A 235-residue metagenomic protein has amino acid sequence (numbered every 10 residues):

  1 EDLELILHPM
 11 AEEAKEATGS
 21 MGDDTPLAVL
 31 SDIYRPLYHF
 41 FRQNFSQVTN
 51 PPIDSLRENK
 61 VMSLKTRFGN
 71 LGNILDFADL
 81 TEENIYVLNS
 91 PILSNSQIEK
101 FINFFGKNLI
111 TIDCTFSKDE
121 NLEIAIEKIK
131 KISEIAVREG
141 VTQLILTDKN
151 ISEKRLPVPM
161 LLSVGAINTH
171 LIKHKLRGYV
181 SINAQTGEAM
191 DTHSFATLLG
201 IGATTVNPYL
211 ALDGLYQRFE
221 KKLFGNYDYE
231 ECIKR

Functional and structural regions predicted by a protein language model:
E1-I129, E134, R138: Extended, highly charged accessory segments
E16-G22, T142-T147, G214-F224: Short acidic (Asp/Glu) and glycine-rich catalytic loops that position anionic groups and cofactors
I33, Y38-F41, V61, A166-R235: Phosphate/diphosphate-binding loops
V48, V61-L64, F68-N73, K118-N121 (+4 more regions): Flexible loop/turn segments at secondary-structure boundaries
L80, I85-Y86, I129, L146-D148 (+2 more regions): A broad, low-amplitude sensor of folded, mature protein cores
N108, D119-I124, K128-S194, G200-I201: Conserved structured catalytic cores and adjacent interaction surfaces of nucleotide-binding/hydrolyzing enzymes
